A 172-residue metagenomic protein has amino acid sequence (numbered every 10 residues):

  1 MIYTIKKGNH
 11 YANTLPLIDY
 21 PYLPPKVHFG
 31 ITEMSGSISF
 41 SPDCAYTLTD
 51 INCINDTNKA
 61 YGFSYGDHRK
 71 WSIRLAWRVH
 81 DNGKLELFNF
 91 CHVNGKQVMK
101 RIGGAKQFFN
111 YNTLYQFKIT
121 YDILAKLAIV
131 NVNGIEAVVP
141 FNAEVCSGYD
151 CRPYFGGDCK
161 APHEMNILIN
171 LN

Functional and structural regions predicted by a protein language model:
I2-C91: Secretory/extracellular carbohydrate-interaction modules and structurally similar beta-sandwich "look-alikes"
F29, H80, F108-N112, K160: Surface-exposed coil/turn segments at beta-strand junctions on protein surfaces, enriched
G36, N112-D122, A128-V130: Short tryptophan-centered beta-strand motifs in secreted/extracellular beta-sheet-rich domains of glycan-recognition
Y65-K70, H92-N94, D122-L124, Y154-P162: Short, flexible beta-strand-to-coil junctions
G83-L87, Q97, K126-A128: Hydrophobic residues embedded in beta-strands of well-ordered beta-sheets
N89-Q116: Short, aromatic/His-centered strand-loop micro-motif at the edge of beta-sheets
N131-E136: Short strand-turn-strand beta-turns centered on an Asx-Gly dipeptide
V139-N172: Flexible glycan-contacting loops in extracellular carbohydrate-active proteins
